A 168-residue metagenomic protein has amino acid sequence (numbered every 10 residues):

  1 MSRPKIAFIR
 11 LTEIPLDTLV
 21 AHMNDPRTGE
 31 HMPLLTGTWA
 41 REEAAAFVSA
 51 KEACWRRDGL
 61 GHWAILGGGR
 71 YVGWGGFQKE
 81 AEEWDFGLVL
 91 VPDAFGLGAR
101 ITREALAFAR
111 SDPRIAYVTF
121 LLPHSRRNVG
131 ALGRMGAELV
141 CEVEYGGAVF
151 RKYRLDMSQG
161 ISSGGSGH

Functional and structural regions predicted by a protein language model:
M1-H31, H62-H168: Acyl-donor (CoA/ACP) binding surface of acyl/acetyltransferases
L19-N24, A44-K51: Hydrophobic alpha-helical core bundles mediating ligand binding, dimerization, or RNAP-core interactions
G29-S49: Conserved GNAT-fold acetyl-CoA-binding loop/helix
T38-R41, A50-K51, L66, D93-A94: Juxtamembrane/interface motifs at transmembrane-helix termini
S49-W63: A short helix-loop-beta-strand connector motif used in the catalytic cores of GNAT acetyltransferases and, in some
